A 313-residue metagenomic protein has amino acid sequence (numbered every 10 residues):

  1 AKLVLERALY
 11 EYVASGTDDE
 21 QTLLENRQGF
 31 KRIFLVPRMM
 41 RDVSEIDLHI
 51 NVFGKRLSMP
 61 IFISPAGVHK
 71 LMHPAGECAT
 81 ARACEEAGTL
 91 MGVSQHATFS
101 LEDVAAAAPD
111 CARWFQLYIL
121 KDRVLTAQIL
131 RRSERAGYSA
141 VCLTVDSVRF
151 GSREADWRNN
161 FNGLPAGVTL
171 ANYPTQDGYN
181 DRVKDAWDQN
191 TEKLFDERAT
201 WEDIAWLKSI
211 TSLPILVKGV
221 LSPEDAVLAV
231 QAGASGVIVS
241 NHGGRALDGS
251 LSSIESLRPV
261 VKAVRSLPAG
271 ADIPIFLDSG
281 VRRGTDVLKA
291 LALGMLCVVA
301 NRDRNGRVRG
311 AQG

Functional and structural regions predicted by a protein language model:
A1-G54, N160-A199: An N-cap/entry alpha-helix motif that binds or orients negatively charged groups
L9, F53, M59-I61, C111 (+1 more regions): A generic secondary-structure signal marking the coil-to-beta-strand transition
V13, M91-V93, W114-L117, L216-V217 (+1 more regions): Short catalytic-loop micro-motif centered on adjacent basic/acidic residues
F34, H49-N51, P60-S64, L90-S94 (+2 more regions): Short, conserved beta-strand segments within well-ordered enzyme catalytic domains that often line or immediately flank
L57-F99: Glycine-rich active-site/cofactor-binding loop and its immediate structural neighborhood
V68, A81-R82, E86, A106-A107 (+2 more regions): Alpha/beta enzyme core
E85-A107, C111-T126: A gly/proline- and charged-residue-enriched helix-loop-helix capping module
R309-G313: Active-site or pore-adjacent capping/gating segments
